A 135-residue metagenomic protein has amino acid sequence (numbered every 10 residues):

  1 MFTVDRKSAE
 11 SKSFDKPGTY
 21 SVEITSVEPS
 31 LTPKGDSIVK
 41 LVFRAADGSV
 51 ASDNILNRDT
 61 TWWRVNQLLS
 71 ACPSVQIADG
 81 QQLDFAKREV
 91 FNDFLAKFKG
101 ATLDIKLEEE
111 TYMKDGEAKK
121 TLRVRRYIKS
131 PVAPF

Functional and structural regions predicted by a protein language model:
M1-F135: Short beta-rich binding modules
